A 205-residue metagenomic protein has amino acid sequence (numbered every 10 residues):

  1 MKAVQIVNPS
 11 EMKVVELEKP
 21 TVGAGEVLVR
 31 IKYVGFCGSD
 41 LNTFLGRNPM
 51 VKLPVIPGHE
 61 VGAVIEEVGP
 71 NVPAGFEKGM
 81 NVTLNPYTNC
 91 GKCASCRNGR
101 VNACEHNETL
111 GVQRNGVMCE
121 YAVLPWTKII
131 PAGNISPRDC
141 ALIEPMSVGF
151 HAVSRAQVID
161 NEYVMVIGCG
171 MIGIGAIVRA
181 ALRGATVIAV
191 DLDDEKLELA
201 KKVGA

Functional and structural regions predicted by a protein language model:
K2, E26-L28, Y163: Residues that mark the start of a beta-strand
V7, E18-K19, K52-G58, L110-R114 (+1 more regions): Short Gly/Pro-enriched turn/cap motifs at secondary-structure boundaries
N8-S10, G23: Residue-level recognition of beta-strand termini and adjacent short loop/turns
P20-V34, N48-A94, G133-I135: Glycine-rich beta-strand-centered segment in the early N-terminal region that forms part of a ligand/cofactor-binding
S39-F44: Cytochrome P450 core scaffold surrounding the K-helix E-X-X-R motif and the conserved "meander" helix-loop region
C90-I167: NAD(P)H dinucleotide-binding glycine-rich loop of Rossmann-like/cofactor-binding domains, especially the beta1-alpha1
I135-A205: Mid-domain Rossmann-like dinucleotide-binding core that forms the NAD(H)/NADP(H) cofactor-binding site
